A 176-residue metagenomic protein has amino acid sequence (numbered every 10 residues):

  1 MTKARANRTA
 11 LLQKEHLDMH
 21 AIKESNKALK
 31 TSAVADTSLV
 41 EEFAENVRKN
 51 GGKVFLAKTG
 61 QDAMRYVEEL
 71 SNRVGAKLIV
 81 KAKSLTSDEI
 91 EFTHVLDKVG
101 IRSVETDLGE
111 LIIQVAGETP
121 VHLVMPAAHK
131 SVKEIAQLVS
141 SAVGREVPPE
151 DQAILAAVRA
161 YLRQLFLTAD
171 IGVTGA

Functional and structural regions predicted by a protein language model:
M1-A176: The feature marks the mature, well-folded catalytic cores of soluble enzymes
